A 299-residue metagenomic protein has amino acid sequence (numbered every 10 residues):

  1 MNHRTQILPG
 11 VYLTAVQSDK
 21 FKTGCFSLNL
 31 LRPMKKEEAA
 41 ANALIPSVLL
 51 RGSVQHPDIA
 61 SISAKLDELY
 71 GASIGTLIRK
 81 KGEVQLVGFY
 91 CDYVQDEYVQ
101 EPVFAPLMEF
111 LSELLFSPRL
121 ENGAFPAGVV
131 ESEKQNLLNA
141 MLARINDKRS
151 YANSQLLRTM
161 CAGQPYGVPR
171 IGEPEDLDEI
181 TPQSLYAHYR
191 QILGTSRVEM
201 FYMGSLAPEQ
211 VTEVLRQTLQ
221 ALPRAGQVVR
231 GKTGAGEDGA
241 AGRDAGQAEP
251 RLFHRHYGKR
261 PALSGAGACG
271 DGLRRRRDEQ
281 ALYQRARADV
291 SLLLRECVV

Functional and structural regions predicted by a protein language model:
M1-L69, E173, Y186-Q284: His/Glu-rich zincin catalytic helix
T14-V16, K22-N42, I59-E113, R149-G172 (+3 more regions): M16 family metallopeptidases and their MPP-like homologs
V48-R51, L69, E113-P118, N136 (+2 more regions): Structured segments of extracytoplasmic/periplasmic soluble domains in secreted or envelope-associated proteins
G52-Q55, D96-Q100, S117-P126: Short, polar/flexible loop-turn hinges at active-site or ligand-entry regions and domain interfaces
S63, S117-M141, G226-R230: Acidic/histidine-enriched alpha-helical segments
Y98, E121-G128, A140-R144, I171-L177 (+1 more regions): Flexible, glycine/proline-enriched loop segments at strand-loop-helix junctions that form or flank small-ligand binding
M108-L120, Q217-A225: A common structural junction motif
N139-T195, L215: Scaffold signal of the M16-like zinc-metallopeptidase fold and its non-catalytic homologs
